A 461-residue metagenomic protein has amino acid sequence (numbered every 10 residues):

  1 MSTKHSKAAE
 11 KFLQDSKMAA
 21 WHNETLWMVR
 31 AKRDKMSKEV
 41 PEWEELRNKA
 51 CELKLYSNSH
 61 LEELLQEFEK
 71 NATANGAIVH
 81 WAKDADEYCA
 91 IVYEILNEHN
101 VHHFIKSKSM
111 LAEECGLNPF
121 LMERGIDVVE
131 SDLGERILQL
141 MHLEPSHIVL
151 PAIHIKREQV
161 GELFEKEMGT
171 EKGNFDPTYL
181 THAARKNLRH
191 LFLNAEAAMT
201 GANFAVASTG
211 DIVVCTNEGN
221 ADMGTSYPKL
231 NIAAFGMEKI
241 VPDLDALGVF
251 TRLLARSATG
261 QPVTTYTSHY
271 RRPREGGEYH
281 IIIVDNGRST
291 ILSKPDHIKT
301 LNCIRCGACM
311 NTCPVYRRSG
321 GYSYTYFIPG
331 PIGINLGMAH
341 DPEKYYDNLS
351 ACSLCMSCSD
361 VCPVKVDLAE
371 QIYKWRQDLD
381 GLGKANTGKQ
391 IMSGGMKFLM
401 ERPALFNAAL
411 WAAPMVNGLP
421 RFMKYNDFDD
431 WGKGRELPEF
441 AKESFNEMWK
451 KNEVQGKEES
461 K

Functional and structural regions predicted by a protein language model:
M1-D296: The feature marks the mature, well-folded catalytic cores of soluble enzymes
M1-V29, E39, M392-K461: Intrinsic disorder at enzyme termini
D84, C309, D367-L368: Helix N-cap / loop-to-helix initiation motif
N118, D245-G248, R252, G307 (+2 more regions): Predominant activation on well-ordered alpha-helical scaffold segments within soluble catalytic domains
Y266, R274-T300, Y316-F422: Ferredoxin-type iron-sulfur electron-transfer modules in oxidoreductases and energy-metabolism complexes
C303: Short Cys/His-rich zinc-binding micro-motifs
C306-M310, C355: Extended amphipathic alpha-helical segments enriched in small hydrophobics
